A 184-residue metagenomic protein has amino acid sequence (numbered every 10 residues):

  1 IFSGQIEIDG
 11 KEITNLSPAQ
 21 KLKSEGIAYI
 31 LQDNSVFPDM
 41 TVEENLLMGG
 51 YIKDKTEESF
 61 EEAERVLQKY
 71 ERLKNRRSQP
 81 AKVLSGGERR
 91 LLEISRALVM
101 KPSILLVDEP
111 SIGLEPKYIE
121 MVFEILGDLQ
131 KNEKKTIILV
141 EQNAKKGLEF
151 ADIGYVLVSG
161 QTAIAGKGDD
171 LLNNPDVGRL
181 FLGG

Functional and structural regions predicted by a protein language model:
Q5-K21: ABC ATPase NBD Q-loop/coupling interface
P18, M40-E61, K69-E71, G166 (+1 more regions): ABC-type ATPase nucleotide-binding domains, specifically the catalytic core motifs of the NBD
P80-L84, E88: Conserved ABC ATPase signature
I94: Hydrophobic anchor residue at the start of the ABC signature
A97-L98: ABC ATPase C-loop
K101: Conserved catalytic motifs of ABC-family nucleotide-binding domains
L105-E109: Catalytic Walker B motif of ABC-type/P-loop ATPase nucleotide-binding domains
E120-K134: Helical segment within the ABC ATPase nucleotide-binding domain
